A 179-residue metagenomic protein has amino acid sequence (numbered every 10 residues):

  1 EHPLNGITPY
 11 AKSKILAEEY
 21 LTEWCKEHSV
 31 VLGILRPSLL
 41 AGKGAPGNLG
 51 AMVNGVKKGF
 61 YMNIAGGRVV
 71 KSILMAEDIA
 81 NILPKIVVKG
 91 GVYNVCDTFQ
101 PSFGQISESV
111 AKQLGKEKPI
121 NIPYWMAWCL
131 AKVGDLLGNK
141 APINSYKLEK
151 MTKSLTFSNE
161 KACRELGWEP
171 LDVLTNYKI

Functional and structural regions predicted by a protein language model:
N5-G33: Active-site Tyr-X1-5-Lys
I7-E18, L39, V69-I73, Q100 (+1 more regions): Short-chain dehydrogenase/reductase
T8, V30-A51: Flexible, glycine-rich beta-alpha linker
L16, A45-A51, I64-N94: Substrate-positioning beta->alpha
G42, I64-V69, Y93-P101, A111-G115 (+2 more regions): Glycine-rich Rossmann NAD(P)(H)-binding loop
A51-I73, E117-L155: Alpha-helical membrane-targeting segments
I86-I143, I179: Mid/C-terminal beta-alpha module of Rossmann-like enzyme folds, strongest in SDR-family dehydrogenases/epimerases
P101, S109, E117, A141-I179: C-terminal amphipathic/interface module of NAD(P)-dependent oxidoreductases and related NAD-binding regulators
